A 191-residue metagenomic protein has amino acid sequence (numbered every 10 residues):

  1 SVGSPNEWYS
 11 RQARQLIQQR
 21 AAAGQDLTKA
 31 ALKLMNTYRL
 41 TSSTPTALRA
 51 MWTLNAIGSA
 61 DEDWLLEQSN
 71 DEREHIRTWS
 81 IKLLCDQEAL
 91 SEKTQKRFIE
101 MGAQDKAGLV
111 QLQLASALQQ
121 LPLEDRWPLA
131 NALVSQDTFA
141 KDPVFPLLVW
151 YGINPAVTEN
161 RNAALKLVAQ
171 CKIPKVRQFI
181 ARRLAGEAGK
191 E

Functional and structural regions predicted by a protein language model:
S1-E191: Long, ordered, helix-rich scaffold segments
